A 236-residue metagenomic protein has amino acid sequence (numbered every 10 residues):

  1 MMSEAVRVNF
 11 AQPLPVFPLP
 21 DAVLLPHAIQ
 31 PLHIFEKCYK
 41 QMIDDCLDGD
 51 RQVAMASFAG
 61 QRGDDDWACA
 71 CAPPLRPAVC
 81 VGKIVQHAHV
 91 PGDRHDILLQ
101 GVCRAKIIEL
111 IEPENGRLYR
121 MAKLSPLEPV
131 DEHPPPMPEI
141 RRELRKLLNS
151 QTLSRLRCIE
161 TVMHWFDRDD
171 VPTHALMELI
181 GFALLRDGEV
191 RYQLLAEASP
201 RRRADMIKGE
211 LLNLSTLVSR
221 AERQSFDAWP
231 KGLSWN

Functional and structural regions predicted by a protein language model:
M2-N236: N-terminal low-complexity, acidic/polar interaction/targeting segments
